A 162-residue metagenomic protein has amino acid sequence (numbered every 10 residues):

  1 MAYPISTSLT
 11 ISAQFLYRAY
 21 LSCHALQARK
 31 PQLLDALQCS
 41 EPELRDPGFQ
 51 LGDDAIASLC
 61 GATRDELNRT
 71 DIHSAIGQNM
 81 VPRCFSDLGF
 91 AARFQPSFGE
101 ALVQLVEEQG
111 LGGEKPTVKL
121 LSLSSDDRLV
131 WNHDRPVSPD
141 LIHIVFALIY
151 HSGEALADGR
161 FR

Functional and structural regions predicted by a protein language model:
M1-R128, L141, L148: N-terminal low-complexity or simple alpha-helical regulatory segments that function as activation/interaction modules
L129-H133: Short, hydrophobic/aromatic-enriched beta-strand segments in well-ordered soluble domains
R135-S138: N-terminal core-binding DNA-recognition domain of tyrosine recombinases/integrases
A147-G153: Glycine- and acidic-residue-biased ligand/ion/polar-headgroup-sensing regions
G153-R162: Compact structured core domains
